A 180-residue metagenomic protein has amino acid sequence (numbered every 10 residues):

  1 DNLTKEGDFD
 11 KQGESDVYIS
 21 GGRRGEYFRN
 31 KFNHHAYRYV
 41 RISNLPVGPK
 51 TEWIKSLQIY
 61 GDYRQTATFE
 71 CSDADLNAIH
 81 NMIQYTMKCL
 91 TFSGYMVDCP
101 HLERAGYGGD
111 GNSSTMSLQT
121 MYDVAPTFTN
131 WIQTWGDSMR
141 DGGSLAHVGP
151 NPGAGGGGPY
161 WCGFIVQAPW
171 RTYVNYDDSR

Functional and structural regions predicted by a protein language model:
D1-P100, G109-D110, P126-T129, W135 (+2 more regions): Extracellular/oxidizing-compartment recognition motifs
N30, F69-D73, R104, L118-Y122 (+2 more regions): Hydrophobic alpha-helical scaffolding
L45, S113-V124, I165-R180: Well-ordered alpha-helical scaffold segments within catalytic/enzyme domains
D98, R104-G111, D137-P169, Y173: Aromatic-lined, polymer-binding surfaces characteristic of secreted/periplasmic polysaccharide-degrading enzymes
S117-D141: Active-site diphosphate/adenylate-binding microenvironment
